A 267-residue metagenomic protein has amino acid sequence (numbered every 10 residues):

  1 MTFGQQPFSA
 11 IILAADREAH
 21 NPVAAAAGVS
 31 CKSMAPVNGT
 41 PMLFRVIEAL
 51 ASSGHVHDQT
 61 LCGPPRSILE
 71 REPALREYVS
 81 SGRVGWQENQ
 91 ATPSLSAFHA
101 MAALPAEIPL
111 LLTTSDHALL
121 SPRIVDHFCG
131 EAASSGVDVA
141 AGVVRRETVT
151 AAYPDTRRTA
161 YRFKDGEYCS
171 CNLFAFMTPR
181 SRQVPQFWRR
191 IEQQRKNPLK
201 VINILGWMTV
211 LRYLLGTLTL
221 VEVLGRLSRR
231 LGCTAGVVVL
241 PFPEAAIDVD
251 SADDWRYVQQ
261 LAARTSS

Functional and structural regions predicted by a protein language model:
M1-V29: N-terminal nucleotide-binding beta1-loop-alpha1 segment
T2-I12, P41-I108: Conserved N-terminal catalytic core of the sugar/cofactor nucleotidyltransferase
D16-E18, S67, S115-A118, P179: Short glycine-rich anion-binding loops that position phosphate/pyrophosphate groups of nucleotides and phosphorylated
N21-A24, S33-A51: Short, well-formed alpha-helical segments that are part of the catalytic scaffolds of diverse glycosyltransferases
E107-D116: Short beta-strand-to-loop acidic/aromatic patch adjacent to the donor-nucleotide binding site
L120-R229, L240-E244: Conserved core of the sugar-phosphate nucleotidyltransferase
G236-V239, D248: Conserved active-site beta-strand element of glycosyltransferases/polysaccharide synthases
S251: Short, conserved phosphate/pyrophosphate- and ester-handling motifs at nucleotide-, phospho-/glycolipid
